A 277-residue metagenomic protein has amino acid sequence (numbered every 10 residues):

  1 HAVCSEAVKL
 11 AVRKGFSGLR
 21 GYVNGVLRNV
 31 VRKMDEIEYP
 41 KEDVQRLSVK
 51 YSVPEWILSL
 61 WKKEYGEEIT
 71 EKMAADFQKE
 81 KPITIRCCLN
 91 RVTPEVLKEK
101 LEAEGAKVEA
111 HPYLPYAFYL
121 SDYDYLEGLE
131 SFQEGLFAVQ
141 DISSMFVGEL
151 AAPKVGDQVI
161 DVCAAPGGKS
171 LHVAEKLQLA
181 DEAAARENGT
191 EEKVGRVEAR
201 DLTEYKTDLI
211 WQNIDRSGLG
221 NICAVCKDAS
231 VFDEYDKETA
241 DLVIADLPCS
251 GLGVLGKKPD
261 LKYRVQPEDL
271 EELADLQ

Functional and structural regions predicted by a protein language model:
H1-Q277: S-adenosylmethionine
